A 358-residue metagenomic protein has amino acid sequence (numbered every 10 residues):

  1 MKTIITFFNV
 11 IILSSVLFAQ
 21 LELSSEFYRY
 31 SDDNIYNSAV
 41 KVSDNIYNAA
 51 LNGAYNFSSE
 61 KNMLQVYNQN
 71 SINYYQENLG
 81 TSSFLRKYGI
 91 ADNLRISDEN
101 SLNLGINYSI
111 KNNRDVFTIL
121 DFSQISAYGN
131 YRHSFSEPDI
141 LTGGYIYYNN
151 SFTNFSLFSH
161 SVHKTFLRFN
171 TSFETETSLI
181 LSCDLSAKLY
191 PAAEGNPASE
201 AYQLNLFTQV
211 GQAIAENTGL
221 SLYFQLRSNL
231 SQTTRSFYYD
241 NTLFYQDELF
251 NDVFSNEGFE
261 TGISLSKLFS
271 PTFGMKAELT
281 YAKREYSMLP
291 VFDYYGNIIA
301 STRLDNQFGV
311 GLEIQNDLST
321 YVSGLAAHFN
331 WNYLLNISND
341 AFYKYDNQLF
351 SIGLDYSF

Functional and structural regions predicted by a protein language model:
M1-S24: Cleavable N-terminal export/targeting peptides
A19-F358: Gram-negative and organellar
